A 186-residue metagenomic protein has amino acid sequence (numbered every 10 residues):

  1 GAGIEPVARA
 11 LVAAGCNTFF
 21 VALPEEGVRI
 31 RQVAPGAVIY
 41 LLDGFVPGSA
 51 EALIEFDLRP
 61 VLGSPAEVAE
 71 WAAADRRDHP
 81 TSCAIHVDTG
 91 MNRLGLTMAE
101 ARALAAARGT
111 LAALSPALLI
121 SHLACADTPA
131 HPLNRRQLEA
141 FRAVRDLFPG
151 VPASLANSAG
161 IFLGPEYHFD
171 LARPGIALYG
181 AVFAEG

Functional and structural regions predicted by a protein language model:
G1-A14, V68-S82, V87-G186: Active-site loop/helix belt of alpha/beta enzymes
G1-L58, L62-W71: N-terminal active-site wall of soluble small-molecule enzyme domains
